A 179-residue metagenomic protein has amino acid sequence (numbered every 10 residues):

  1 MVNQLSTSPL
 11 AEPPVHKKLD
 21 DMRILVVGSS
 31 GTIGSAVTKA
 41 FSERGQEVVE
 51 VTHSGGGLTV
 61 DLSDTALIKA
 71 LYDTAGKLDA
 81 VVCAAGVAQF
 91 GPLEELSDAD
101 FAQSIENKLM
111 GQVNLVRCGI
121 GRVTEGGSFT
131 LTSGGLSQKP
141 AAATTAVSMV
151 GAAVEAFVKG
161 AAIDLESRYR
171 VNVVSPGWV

Functional and structural regions predicted by a protein language model:
V27-K39: N-terminal Rossmann NAD(P)H-binding glycine-rich loop of SDR-like oxidoreductase domains
V51-A66: Rossmann-fold cofactor-recognition segment
L62-K77: Conserved Rossmann-fold cofactor-binding substructure of NAD(P)-dependent oxidoreductases
A84-F90: Conserved NAD(P)H cofactor-binding loop of Rossmann-fold oxidoreductase domains
G91, C118-G127, D164: A short helix-coil junction within the Rossmann-fold of NAD(P)-dependent oxidoreductases
P92-L93, D100-A102: Substrate-binding pocket helix/loop in short-chain dehydrogenase/reductase
S104-I105, V113, S128-E166, S175-V179: Catalytic loop of short-chain dehydrogenase/reductase
